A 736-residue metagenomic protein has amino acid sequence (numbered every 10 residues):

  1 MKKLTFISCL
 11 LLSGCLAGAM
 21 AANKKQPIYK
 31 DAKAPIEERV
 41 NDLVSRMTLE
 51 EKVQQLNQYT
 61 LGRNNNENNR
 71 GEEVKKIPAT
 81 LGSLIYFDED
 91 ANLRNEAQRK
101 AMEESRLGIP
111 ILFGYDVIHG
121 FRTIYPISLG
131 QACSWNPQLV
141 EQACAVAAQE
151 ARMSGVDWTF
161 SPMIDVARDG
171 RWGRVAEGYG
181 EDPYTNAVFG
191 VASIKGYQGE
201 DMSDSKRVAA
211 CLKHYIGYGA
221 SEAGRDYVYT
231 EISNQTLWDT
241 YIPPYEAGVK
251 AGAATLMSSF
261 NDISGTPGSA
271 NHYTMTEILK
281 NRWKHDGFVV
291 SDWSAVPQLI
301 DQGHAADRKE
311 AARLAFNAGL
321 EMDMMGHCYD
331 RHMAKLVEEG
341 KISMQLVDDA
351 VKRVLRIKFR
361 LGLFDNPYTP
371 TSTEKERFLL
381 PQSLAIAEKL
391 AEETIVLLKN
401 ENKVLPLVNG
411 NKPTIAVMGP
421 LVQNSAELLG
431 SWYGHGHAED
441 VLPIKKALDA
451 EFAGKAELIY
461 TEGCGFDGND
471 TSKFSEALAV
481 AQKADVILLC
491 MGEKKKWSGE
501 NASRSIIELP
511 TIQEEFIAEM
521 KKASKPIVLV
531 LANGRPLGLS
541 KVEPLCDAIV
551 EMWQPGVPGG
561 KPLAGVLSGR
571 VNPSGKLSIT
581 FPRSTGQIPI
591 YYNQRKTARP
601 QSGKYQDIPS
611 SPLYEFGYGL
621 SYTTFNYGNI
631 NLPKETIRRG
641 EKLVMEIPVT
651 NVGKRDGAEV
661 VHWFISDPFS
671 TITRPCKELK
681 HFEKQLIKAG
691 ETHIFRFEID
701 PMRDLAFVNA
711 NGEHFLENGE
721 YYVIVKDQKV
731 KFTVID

Functional and structural regions predicted by a protein language model:
M1-K25: Bacterial Sec-dependent N-terminal signal peptides
G18-A706, E713-K731: Glycoside hydrolase catalytic-domain context in secreted enzymes
T733-D736: Short beta-strand edge segments in extracellular beta-sheet folds
